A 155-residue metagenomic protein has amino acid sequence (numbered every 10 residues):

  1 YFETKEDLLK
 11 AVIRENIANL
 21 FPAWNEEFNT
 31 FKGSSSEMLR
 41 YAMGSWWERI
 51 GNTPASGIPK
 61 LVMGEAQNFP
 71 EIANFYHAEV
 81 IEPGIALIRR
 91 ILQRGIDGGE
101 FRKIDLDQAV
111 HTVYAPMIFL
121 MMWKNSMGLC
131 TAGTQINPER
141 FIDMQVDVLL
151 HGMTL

Functional and structural regions predicted by a protein language model:
T4-L9, N19, I72, Y76: Short amphipathic alpha-helical segment with a characteristic S/N-K-E followed by hydrophobic residues
E6, K10-I13, L149: Membrane topogenic helices and adjacent juxtamembrane segments
K10-A42, I50, P54, Q93: Amphipathic alpha-helical linker/stalk segments
N16, L20-W24, P54, P70 (+2 more regions): Short amphipathic alpha-helical interaction/hinge segments
E37, E48-N52, S56-G57, L61-M63 (+2 more regions): Amphipathic alpha-helical packing segments from all-alpha helical-bundle domains
E37, Y41, S45, E82 (+4 more regions): C-terminal peripheral helix-coil segments that are non-catalytic and often amphipathic
